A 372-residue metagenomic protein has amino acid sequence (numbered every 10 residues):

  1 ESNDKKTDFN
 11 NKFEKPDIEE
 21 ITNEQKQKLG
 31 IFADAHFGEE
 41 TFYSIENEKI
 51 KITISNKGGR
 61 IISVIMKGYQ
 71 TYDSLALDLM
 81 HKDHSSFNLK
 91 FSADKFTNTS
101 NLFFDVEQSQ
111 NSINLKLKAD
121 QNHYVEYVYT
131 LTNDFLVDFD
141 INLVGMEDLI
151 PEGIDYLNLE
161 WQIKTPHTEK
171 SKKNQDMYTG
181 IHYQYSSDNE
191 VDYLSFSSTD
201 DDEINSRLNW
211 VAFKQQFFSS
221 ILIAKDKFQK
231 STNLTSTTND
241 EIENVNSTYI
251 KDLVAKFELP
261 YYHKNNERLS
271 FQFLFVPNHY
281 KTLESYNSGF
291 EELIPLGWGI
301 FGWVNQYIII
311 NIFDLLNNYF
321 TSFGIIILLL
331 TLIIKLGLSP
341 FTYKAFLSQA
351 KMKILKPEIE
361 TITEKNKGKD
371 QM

Functional and structural regions predicted by a protein language model:
E1-K12, A119: Subset of Sec-pathway N-terminal targeting signals
N11-E40: Short, Gly/Pro- and small/polar-rich lid/capping loops
A35-E292: Soluble non-transmembrane domains of integral membrane proteins
V128, N142, N158, F313 (+3 more regions): Short, well-ordered alpha-helical packing segments
K264, G337-M372: Membrane-interface amphipathic helices and adjacent TM-edge segments
L274-F323: Interfacial loop/helix-cap signal at membrane boundaries in integral membrane proteins
D314, I326, G337-S339: Membrane-embedded translocation segments of transport machinery
